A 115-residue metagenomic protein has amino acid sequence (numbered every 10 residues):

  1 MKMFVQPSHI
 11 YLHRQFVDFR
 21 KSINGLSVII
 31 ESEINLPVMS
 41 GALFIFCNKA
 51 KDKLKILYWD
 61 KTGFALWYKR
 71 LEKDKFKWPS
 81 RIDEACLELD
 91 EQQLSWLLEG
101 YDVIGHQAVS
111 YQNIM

Functional and structural regions predicted by a protein language model:
M1-M115: Polybasic/polar functional segments that serve as interface/processing modules
